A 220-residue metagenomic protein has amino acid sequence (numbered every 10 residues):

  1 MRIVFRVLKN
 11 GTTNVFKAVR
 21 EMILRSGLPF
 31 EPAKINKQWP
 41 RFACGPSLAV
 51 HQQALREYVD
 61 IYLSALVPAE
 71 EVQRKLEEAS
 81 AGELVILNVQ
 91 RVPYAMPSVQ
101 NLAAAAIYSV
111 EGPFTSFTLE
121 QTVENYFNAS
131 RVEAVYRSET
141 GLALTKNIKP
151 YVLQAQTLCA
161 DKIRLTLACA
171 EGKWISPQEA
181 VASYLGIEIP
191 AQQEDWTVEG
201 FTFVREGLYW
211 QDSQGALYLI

Functional and structural regions predicted by a protein language model:
M1-F42: N-terminal, positively charged regions that mediate nucleic acid binding
M1-T12, V59-Y62, A104-T115: Terminal, regulation- and interaction-focused segments at domain boundaries
R2, V7-N10, I35, W39 (+1 more regions): Core RNA-modification/binding signature centered on pseudouridine synthases
P32-I61, P93: Short, charge-patterned binding micro-sites
Q53-S109: Ordered, amphipathic secondary-structure segments that act as subunit-interaction surfaces in large macromolecular
S64-A69, P113-F117, A170-E171: Helix N-cap motif at beta-to-alpha junctions
A69-S80, E120-A129, A180-A182: Short amphipathic alpha-helices in soluble, non-transmembrane regions that often serve as interface/regulatory elements
S109-G141: A contiguous pocket-lining binding segment that forms or flanks enzyme active sites
